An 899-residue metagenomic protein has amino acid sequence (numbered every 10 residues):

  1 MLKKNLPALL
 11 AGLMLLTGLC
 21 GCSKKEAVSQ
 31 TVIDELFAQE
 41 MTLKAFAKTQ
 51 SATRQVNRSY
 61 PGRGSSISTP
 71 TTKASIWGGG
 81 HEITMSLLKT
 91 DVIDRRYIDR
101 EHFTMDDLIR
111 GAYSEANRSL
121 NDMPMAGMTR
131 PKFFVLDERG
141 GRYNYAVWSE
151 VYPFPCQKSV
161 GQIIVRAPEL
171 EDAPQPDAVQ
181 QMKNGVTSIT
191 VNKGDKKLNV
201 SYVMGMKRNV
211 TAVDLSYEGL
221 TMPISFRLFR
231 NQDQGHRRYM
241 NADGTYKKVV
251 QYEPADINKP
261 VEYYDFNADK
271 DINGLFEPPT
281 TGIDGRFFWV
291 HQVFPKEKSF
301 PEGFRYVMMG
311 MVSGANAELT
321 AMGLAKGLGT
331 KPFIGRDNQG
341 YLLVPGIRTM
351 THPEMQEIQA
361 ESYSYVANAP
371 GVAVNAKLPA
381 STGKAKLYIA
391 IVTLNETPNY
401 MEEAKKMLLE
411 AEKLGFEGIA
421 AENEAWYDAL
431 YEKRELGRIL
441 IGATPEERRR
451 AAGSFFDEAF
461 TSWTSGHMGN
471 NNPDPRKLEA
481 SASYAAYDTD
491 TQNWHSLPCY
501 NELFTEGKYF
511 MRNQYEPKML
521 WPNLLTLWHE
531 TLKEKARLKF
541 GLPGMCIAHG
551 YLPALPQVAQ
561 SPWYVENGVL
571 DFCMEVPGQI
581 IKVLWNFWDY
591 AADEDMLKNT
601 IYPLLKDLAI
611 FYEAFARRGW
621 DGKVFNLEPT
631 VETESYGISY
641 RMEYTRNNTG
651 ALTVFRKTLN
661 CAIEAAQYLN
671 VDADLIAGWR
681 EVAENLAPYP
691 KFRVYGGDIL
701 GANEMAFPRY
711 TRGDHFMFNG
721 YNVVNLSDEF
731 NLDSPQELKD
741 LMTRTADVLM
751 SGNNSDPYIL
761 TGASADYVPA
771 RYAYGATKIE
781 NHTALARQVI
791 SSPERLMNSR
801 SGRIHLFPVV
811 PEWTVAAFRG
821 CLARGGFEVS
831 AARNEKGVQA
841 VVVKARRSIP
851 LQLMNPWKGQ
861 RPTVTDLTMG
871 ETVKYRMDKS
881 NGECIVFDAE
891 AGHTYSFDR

Functional and structural regions predicted by a protein language model:
G18-G21: C-terminal motif of bacterial Sec signal peptides marking the signal peptidase cleavage site
V28-G64, T71-W494, W528-A536, A889-R899: Acidic/polar, glycine-enriched structural segments that form the non-catalytic walls/loops of the carbohydrate-binding
E82, R100-D106, N501-E534, C573-N586 (+4 more regions): Active-site core of glycosidic bond-cleaving carbohydrate-active enzymes
Y145-P168, H782-S830, N834: Catalytic cores of secreted or luminal carbohydrate-active enzymes
M206-V213, G826-M854: Carbohydrate-binding surface patches
M222-R230, K844-G859: Surface-exposed beta-strand/loop patches in extracellular or lumenal glycoproteins
N395-T397, K477-W494, I547-N599, E613-E681: The feature captures the catalytic groove of carbohydrate-active enzymes
L853, D878-R899: C-terminal beta-strand-rich structural cap/linker in extracellular carbohydrate-active enzymes
